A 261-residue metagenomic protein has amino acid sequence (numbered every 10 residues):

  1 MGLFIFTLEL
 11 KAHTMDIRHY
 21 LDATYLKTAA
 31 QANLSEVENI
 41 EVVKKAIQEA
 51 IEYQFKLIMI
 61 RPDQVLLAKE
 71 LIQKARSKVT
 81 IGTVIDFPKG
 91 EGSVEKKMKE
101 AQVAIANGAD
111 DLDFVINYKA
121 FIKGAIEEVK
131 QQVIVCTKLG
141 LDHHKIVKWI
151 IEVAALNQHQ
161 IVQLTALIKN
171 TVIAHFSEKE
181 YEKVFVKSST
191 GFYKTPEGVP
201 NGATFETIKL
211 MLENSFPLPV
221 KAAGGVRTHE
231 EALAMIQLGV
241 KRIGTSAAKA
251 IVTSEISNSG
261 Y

Functional and structural regions predicted by a protein language model:
A12-V94: Conserved N-terminal beta1-alpha1 strand-loop-helix module at the mouth
H13-E41, K138, L210-L218, V226-Y261: Alpha/beta catalytic cores of nucleotide-metabolism and tRNA/nucleoside-modifying enzymes
H19-A23, K27, I58-I60, I81-I85 (+5 more regions): Hydrophobic faces of well-ordered beta-strands that scaffold small-molecule active sites in alpha/beta enzyme cores
K69-D86, E127-K148, A166-V172, P200-K221: Alpha-helix-loop-beta-strand connector modules within alpha/beta enzyme cores
K89-V103, K123-Q132: Glycine-rich anion/phosphate-binding loops
V94-A101, N157-A166, V226-G239: Catalytic cores of alpha/beta
N107-A120, F176-E197, V226-Y261: Glycine-rich phosphate-binding active-site loops on the catalytic face of alpha/beta enzymes
D111-K183, G191-K194: Conserved anion-binding
